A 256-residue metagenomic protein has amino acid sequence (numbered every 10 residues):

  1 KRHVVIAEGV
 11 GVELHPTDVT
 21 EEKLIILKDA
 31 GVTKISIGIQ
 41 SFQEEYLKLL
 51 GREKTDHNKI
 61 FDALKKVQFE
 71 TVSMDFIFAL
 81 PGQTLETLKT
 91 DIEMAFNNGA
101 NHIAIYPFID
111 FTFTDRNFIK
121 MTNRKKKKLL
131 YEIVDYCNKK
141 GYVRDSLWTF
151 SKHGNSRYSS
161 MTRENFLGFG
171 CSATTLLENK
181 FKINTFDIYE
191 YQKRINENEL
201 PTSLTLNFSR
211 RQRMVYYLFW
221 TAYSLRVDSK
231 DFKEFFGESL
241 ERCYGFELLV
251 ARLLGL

Functional and structural regions predicted by a protein language model:
K1-E238: C-terminal scaffold of the Radical SAM
K140, L253-L254: Alpha-helix C-caps/helix-loop-beta hinges
S156-R157, L254-L256: Short, acidic/polar N-cap/turn motifs at the starts of alpha helices
G237-L253: Short amphipathic alpha-helical interaction segments
